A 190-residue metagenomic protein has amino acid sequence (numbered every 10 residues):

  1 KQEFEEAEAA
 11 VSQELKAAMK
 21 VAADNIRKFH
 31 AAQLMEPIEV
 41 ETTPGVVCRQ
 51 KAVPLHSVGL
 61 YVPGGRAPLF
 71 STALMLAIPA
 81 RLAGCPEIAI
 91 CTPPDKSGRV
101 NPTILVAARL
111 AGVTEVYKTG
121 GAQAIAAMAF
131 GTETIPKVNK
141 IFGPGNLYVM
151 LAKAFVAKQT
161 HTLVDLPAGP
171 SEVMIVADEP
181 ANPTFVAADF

Functional and structural regions predicted by a protein language model:
K1-H56: N-terminal Rossmann-like NAD(P)+-binding subdomain of aldehyde/semialdehyde dehydrogenases
E3-A7, R109, G169: Acidic/polar active-site rim loop that often engages polyanionic ligands
A7, V11-A22, Q50, K96 (+4 more regions): Catalytic cores of large soluble enzymes that bind and process phosphate-bearing ligands
K28, N101-G112: N-terminal small/polar loop signature for handling phosphorylated ligands or for N-terminal nucleophile
K28-M35, L60, L82, L110 (+2 more regions): Alpha-helix capping at helix-to-loop junctions
V40-V106: Conserved small-residue-rich beta-alpha loop and adjacent elements that most often cradle the phosphate/pyrophosphate
G112-D189: Conserved NAD(P)+-binding/catalytic subdomain of aldehyde/semialdehyde dehydrogenases
